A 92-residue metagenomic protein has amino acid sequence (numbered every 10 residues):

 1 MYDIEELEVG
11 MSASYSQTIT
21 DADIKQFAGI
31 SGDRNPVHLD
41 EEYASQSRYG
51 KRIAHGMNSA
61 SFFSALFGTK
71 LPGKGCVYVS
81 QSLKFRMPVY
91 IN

Functional and structural regions predicted by a protein language model:
M1-S80: Hot-dog-fold acyl-thioester-processing enzymes
S80-N92: Active-site beta-strand->loop segment that positions catalytic residues and contacts the acyl thioester
